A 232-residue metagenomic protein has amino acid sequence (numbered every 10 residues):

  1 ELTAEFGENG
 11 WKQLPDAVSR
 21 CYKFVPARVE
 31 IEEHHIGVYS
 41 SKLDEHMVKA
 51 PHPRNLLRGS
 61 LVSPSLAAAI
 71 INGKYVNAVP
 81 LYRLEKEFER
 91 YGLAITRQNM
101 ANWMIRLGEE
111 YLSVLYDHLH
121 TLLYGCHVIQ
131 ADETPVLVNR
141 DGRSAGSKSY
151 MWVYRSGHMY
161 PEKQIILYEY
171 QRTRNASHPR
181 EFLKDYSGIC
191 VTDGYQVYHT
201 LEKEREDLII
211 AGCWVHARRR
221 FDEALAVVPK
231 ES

Functional and structural regions predicted by a protein language model:
E1, I36-S40, E45-S232: Catalytic center-proximal scaffold of phosphoryl-transfer enzymes
E1-Y39: Charged, often Cys/His-bearing segments associated with DNA-binding zinc-finger transcription factors
